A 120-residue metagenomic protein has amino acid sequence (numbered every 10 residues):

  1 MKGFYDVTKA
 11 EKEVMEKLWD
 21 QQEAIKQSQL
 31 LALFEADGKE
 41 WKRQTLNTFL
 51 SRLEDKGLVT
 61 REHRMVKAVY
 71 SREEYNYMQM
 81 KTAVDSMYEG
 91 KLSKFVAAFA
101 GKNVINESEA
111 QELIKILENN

Functional and structural regions predicted by a protein language model:
M1-K17, Q21, E74-Y75, S86 (+1 more regions): Short alpha-helical segments that sit at the start of domains
T8, R64-V84: Short, cationic-aromatic polyanion-contact patches
A24-F34: Short acidic, hydrophobic short linear motifs in intrinsically disordered regions
E35-L46: Short, positively charged loop/turn segments that connect secondary-structure elements
N47-S51: Short, hydrophobic-biased segments on the C-terminal half of alpha helices that form "recognition helices"
E54-R64: A short, conserved structural fragment
K81-N119: Amphipathic alpha-helical dimerization/coiled-coil segments that flank or bridge DNA-binding/regulatory modules
